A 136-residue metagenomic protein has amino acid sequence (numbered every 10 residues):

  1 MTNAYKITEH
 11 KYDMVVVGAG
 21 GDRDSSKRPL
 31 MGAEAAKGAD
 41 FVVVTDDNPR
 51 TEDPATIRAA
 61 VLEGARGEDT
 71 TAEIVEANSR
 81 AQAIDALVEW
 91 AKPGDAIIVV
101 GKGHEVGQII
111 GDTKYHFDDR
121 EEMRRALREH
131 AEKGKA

Functional and structural regions predicted by a protein language model:
M1-A136: ATP-dependent carboxylate-amine ligase
